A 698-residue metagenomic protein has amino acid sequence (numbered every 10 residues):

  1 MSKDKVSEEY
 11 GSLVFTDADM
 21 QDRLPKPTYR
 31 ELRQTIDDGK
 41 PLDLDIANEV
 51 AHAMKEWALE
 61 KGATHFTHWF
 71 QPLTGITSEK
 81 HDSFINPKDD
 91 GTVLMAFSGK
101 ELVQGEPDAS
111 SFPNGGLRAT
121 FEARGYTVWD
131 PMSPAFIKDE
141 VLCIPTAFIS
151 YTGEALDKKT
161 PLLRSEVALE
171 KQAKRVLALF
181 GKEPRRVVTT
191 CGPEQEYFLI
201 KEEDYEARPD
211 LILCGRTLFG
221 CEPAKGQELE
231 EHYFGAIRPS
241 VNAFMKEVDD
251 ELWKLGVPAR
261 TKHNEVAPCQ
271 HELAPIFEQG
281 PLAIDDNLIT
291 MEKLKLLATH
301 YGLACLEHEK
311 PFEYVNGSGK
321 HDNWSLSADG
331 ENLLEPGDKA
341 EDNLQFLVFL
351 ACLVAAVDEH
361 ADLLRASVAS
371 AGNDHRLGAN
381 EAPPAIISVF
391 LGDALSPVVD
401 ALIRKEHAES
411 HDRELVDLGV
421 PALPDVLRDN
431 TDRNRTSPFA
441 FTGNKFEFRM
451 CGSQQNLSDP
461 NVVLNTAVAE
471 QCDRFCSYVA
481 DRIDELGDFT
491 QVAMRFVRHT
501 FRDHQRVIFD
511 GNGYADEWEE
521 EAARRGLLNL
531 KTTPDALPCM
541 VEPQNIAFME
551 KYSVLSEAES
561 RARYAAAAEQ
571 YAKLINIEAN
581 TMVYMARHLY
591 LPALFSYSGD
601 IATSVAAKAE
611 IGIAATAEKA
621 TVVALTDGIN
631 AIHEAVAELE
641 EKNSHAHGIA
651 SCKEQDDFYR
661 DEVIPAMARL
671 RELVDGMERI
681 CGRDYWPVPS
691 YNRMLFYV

Functional and structural regions predicted by a protein language model:
K5-T16, T35-D37, A224-Y233: Gly-rich Lys/Arg/Thr-decorated short loops/hinges at beta-loop-alpha junctions or inter-strand turns that position
Y10-E122: Active-site core of metal-dependent hydrolases
I46, F70, S98, P275-F277 (+5 more regions): Active-site proximal loops enriched in glycine and acidic residues that flank catalytic Cys/His/Asp and coordinate
I46-V50, F70-P72, K100-E101, F148 (+4 more regions): Active-site-proximal loop/turn and secondary-structure-junction residues that shape catalytic pockets, frequently
A63, T67-Q71, I284-H300, L326 (+3 more regions): Hydrophobic/aromatic-rich, well-ordered segments within soluble, folded domains that form packed cores
G75-D90, A109-S110, R208, C214-T217 (+3 more regions): Short linear, low-complexity motifs centered on an aromatic residue
A123-E307, N316-K320, L326-A567: Glycine-rich, acidic/polar active-site loops that bind/position phosphate-bearing ligands
T500-V698: C-terminal amphipathic alpha-helical interaction region
